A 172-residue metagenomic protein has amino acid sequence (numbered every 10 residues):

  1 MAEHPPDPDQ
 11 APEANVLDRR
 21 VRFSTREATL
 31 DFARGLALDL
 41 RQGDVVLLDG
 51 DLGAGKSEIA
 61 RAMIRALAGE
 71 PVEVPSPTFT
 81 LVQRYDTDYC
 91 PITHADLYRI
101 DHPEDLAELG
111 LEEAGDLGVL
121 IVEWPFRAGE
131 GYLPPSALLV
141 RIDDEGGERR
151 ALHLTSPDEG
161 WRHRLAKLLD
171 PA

Functional and structural regions predicted by a protein language model:
A2-P12, R19, E112-A172: Short phosphate-coordinating micro-motif centered on Lys-Gly-acidic
A11-A33: N-terminal pre-Walker A segment at the start of P-loop NTPase domains
A37-G43, E113: Phosphate-binding P-loop
V46-L48: Hydrophobic anchor at the beta1->P-loop junction of P-loop NTPases
D51: P-loop (Walker A) phosphate-binding loop of NTP-binding proteins
K56: Conserved lysine of the Walker
E73-T78, V82-W124: Conserved nucleotide-sensing/catalytic segment adjacent to the nucleotide-binding pocket in NTP-handling enzymes
